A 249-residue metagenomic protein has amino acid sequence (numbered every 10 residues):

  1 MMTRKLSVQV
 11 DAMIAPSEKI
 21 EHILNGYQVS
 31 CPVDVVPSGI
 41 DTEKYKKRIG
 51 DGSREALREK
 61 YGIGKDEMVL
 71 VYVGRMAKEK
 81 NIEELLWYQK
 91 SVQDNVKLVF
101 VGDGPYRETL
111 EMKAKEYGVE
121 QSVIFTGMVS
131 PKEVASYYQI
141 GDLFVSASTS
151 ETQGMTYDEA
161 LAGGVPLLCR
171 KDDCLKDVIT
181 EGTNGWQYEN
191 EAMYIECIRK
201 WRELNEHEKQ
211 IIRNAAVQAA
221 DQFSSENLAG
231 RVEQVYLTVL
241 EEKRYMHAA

Functional and structural regions predicted by a protein language model:
M1-M13: Membrane-proximal helix-turn-helix segments that form the acceptor-binding/catalytic region of lipid-linked
K19, G39: Carbohydrate-associated surface elements
M68-S91, V96-L98, P105-E111: A conserved mid-protein helix/loop that constitutes part of the nucleotide-sugar donor-binding site
E111-V129: Nucleotide-activated donor-binding/catalytic signature segment of Leloir-type glycosyltransferases, i.e., the conserved
T126-V129, S136-G141: Short alpha-helical donor nucleotide-sugar binding micro-motif in glycosyltransferases
T149: Aromatic "clamp/platform" in nucleotide-sugar-dependent glycosyltransferases that forms part of the donor/acceptor
P166-C169: Short hydrophobic beta-strand element within catalytic cores of glycosyltransferases and related nucleotide-activated
E181-A192, K200-E206: Conserved acidic donor-binding segment of nucleotide-sugar-dependent glycosyltransferases
